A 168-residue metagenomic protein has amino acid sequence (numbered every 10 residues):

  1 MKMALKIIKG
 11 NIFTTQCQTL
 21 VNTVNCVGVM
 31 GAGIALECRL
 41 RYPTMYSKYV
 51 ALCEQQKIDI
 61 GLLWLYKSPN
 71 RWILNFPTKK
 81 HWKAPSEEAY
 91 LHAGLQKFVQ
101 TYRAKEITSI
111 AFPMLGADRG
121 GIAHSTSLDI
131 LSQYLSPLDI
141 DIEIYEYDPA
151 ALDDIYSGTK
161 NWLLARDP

Functional and structural regions predicted by a protein language model:
M1-P168: Macrodomain-like recognition of ADP-ribose-binding/processing modules
